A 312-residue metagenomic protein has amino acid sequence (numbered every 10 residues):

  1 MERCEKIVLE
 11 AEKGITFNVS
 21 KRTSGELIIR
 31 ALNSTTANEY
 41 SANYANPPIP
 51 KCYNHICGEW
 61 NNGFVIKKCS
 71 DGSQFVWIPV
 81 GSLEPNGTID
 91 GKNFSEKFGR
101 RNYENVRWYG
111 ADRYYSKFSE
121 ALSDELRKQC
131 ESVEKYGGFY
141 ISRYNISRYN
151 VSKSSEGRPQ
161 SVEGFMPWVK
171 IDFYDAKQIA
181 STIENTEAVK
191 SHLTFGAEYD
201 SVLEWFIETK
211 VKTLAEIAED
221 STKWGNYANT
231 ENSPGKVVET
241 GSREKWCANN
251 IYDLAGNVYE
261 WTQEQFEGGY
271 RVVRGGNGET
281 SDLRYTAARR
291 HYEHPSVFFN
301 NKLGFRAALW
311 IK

Functional and structural regions predicted by a protein language model:
M1-T16: Short, intrinsically disordered N-terminal pre-domain segments
V8, N18-T88: GGW-centered surface loops in extracellular recognition modules
D71, G91, K97-D253: Short aromatic-cysteine micro-motif
G81-L83, N145-S147, Q263-G268, W310-K312: Acidic glycine-/aspartate-rich tracts in secreted/extracellular proteins
E84-N93, R148-S154, G269, S281-R284: Short, solvent-exposed loop/turn elements at domain surfaces
K170-E184, V189-K190, T194, K245-W246 (+1 more regions): Disulfide-stabilized, aromatic/cysteine-rich ligand-recognition loop
G256-E264: Active-site-proximal beta-strands of protease catalytic cores
